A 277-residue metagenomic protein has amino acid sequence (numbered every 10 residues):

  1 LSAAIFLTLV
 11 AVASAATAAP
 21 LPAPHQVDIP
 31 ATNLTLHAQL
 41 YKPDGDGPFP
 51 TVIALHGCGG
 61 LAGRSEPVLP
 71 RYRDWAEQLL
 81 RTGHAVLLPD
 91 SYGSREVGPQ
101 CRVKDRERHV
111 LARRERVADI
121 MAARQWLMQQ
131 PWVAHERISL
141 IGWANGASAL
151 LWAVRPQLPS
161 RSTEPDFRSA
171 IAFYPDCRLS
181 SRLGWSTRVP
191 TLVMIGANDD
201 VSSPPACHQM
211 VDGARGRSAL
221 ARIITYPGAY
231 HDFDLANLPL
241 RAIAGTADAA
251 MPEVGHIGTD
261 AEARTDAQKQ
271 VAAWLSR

Functional and structural regions predicted by a protein language model:
S2-A13: Bacterial N-terminal signal peptides
A19-G47: N-terminal cap/lid segment of alpha/beta-hydrolase-fold proteins
N33-H37, T51-M128, N237-P239, I243-I257: Serine-hydrolase catalytic machinery in alpha/beta-hydrolase-like enzymes
L61, L111-T187: Primarily recognizes the serine-hydrolase "nucleophile elbow" in alpha/beta-hydrolase and SGNH/GDSL folds
V193-I195: Short beta-strand/loop motif that positions the catalytic acidic residue of the alpha/beta-hydrolase fold
N198-S202, D232: Acidic catalytic loop of the alpha/beta-hydrolase fold
S203-G213, L238: Short alpha-helix in the alpha/beta-hydrolase fold that links the catalytic acid
L220-R277: C-terminal catalytic histidine-bearing segment of alpha/beta-hydrolase fold enzymes
